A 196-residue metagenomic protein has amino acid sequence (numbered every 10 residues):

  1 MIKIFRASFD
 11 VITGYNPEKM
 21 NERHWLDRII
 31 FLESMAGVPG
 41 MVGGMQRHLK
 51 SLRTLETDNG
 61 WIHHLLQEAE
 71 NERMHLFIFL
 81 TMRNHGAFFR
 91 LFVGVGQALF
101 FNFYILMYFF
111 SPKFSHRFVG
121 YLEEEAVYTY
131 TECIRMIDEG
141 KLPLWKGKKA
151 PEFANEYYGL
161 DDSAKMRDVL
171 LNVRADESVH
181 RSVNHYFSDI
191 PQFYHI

Functional and structural regions predicted by a protein language model:
M1-I196: Non-heme di-metal
